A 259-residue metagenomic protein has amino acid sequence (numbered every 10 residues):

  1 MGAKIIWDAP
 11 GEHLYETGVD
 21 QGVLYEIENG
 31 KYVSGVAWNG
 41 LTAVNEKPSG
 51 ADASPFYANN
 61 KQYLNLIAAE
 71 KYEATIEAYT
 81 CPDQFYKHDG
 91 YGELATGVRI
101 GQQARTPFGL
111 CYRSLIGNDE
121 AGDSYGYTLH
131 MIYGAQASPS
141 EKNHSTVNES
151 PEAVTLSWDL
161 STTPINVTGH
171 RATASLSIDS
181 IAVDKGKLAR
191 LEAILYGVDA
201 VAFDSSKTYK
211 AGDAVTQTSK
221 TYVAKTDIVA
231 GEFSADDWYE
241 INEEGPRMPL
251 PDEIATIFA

Functional and structural regions predicted by a protein language model:
M1-P48: Polar/acidic, low-complexity leader/linker segments enriched in S/T/G and N/D
G18-V19, R105-G109, T208-A211: A short, compositionally biased
E46-P48, F56-F85, S150-I165: Oligomerization/assembly interface segments of phage tail-like spikes and tubes
Q62-S140: Structured, beta-strand-rich domain cores that present glycine/charged loop surfaces used to bind extended ligands
L115-Y125, G169-L176, A235: Acidic Ser/Thr/Pro-rich low-complexity disordered segments that often serve as glycosylated linkers/stalks around
P139-A200, E244-A259: Mixed-charge, glycine-accented linear interaction segment located at domain edges/termini
A200-G245: Tryptophan-rich substrate-binding surfaces of secreted polymer-degrading and adhesive proteins
